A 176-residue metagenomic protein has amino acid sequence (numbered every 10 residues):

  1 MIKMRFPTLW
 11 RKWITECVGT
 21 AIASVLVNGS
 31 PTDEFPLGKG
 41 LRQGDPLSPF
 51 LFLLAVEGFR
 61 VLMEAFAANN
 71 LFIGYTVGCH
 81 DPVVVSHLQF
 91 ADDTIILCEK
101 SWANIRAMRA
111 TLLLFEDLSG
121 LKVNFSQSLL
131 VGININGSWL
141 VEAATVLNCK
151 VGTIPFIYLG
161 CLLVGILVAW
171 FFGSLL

Functional and structural regions predicted by a protein language model:
M1-L176: Nucleotidyl polymerases of mobile genetic elements and RNA viruses
